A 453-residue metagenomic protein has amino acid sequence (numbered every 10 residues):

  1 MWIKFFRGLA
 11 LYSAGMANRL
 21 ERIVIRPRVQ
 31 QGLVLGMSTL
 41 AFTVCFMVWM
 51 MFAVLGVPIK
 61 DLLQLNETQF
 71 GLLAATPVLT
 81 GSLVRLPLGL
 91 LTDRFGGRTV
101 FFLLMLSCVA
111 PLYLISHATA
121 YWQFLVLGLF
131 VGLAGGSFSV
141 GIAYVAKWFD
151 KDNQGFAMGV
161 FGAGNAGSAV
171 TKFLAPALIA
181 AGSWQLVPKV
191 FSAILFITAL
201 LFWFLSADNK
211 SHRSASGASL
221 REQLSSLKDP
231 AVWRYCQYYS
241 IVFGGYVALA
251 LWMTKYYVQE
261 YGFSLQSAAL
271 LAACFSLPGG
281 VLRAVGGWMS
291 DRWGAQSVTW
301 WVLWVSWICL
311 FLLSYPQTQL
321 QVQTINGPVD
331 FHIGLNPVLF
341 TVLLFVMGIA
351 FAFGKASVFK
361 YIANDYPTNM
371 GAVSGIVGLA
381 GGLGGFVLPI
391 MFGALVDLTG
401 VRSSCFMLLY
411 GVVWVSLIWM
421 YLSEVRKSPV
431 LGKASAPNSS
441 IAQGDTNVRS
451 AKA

Functional and structural regions predicted by a protein language model:
A10-A14, W203-S225, P429-S440: Flexible cytoplasmic inter-helical loops of multi-pass small-molecule transporters
A17-R28, N209-C236: Juxtamembrane intracellular "pre-TM" segments in multi-pass secondary transporters
L33-L65, L249-T254, L388: Extracytoplasmic
F52-A53, P230-V281, K355: Extracytoplasmic gate region of multi-pass secondary transporters
L83-W122: Conserved MFS/SLC helix-loop-helix module at the cytosolic interface between two early adjacent transmembrane helices
L127-G164: Cytoplasmic helix-loop-helix junction between adjacent transmembrane helices in 12-TM secondary transporters
V160-A207: Helix-loop-helix hairpin linking two adjacent transmembrane segments in secondary transporters
Q296-V358: C-terminal transmembrane helical hairpin of 12-TM major facilitator-type secondary transporters
